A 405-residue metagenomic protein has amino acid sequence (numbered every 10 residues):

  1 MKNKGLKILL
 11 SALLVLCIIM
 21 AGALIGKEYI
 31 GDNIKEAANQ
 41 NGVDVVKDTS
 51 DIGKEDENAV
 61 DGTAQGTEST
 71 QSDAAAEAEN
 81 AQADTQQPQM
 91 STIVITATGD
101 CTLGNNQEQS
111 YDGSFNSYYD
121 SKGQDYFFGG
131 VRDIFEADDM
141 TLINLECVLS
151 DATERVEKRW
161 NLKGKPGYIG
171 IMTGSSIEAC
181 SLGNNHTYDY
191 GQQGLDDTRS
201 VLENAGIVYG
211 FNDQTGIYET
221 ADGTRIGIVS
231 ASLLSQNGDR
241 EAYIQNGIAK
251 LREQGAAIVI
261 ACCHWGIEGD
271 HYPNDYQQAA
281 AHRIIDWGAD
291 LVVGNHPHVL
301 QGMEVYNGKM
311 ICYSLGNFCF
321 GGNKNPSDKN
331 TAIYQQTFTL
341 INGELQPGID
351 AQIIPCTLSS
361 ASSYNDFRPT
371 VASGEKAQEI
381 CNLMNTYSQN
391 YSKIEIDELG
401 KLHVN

Functional and structural regions predicted by a protein language model:
K2, K7-N405: Acidic, metal/ion-coordinating pockets
